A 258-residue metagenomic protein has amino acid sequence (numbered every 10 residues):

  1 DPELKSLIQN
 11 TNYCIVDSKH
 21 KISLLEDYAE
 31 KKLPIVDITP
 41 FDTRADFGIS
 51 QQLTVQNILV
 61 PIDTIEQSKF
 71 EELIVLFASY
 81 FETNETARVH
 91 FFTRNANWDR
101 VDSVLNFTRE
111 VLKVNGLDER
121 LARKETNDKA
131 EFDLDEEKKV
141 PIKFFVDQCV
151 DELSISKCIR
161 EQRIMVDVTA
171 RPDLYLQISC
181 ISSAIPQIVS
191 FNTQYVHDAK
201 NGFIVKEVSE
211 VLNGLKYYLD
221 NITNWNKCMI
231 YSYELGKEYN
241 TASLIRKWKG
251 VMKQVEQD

Functional and structural regions predicted by a protein language model:
E3-L33: A short, active-site helix/loop in glycosyltransferases that binds the activated sugar's phosphate group
N12, K157-P172, I185: Acidic donor-binding loop of glycosyltransferase active sites
I15, Q51-K69, I74-A78, V89-F92: Conserved donor-binding/catalytic core segment of Leloir-type glycosyltransferases
H20, D37-F47, N95: Short beta-strand->alpha-helix junction loop in the catalytic core of nucleotide-activated group-transfer enzymes
D102-V150: Nucleotide-activated donor-binding/catalytic signature segment of Leloir-type glycosyltransferases, i.e., the conserved
V196-K216: Change "using UDP/GDP/dTDP sugars" to "using nucleotide sugars
Y217, N224-E238, G250: A short, well-ordered alpha-helix in the C-terminal region of glycosyltransferases
T241-D258: C-terminal alpha-helical cap of glycosyltransferases
